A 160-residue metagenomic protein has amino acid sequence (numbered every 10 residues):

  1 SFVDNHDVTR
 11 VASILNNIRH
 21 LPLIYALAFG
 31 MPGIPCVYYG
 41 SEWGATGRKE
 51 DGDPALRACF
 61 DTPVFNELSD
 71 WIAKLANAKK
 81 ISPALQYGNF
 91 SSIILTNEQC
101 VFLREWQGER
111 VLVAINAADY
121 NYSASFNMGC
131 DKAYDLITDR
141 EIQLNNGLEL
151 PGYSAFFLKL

Functional and structural regions predicted by a protein language model:
F2, I24, W71-L75: Alpha-helical packing segments of well-folded alpha/beta enzyme cores
D4-I18, Y25-N66: Aromatic/acidic polysaccharide-binding cleft in carbohydrate-active enzymes
D7-T9, E42-T46, Q107-G108, A117-Y120 (+1 more regions): Short, solvent-exposed loop/turn segments at secondary-structure junctions
L56-I93: Aromatic- and carboxylate-lined catalytic core of secreted/periplasmic carbohydrate-active enzymes
S69-I81, C100, L136-I137, G152-S154: Extracellular ligand-binding/catalytic regions of CAZymes and related secreted enzymes and adhesion modules
I93-N127: Carbohydrate-binding surface patches
N127-D139: Solvent-exposed beta-hairpin/edge-strand motifs
L144-L160: C-terminal beta-strand-rich structural cap/linker in extracellular carbohydrate-active enzymes
